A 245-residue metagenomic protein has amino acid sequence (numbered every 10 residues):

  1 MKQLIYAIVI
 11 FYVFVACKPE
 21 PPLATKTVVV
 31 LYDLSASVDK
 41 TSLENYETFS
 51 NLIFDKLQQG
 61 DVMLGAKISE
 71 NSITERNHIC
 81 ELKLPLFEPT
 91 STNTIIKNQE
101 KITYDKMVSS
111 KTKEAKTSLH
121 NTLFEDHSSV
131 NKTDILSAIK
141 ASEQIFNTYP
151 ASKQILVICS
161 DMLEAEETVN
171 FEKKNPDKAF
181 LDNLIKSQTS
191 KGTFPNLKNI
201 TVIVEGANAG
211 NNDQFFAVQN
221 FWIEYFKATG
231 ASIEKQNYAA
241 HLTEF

Functional and structural regions predicted by a protein language model:
K2-V9: Sec-dependent signal peptide recognition, specifically the positively charged N-region followed immediately by
V13-A16: C-terminal motif of bacterial Sec signal peptides marking the signal peptidase cleavage site
K18-A24: Bacterial lipoprotein signal-peptidase II cleavage site
A24-S37, S118-E125, V202-G206: Acidic/histidine-rich, surface-exposed loop or edge segments in extracytoplasmic proteins
A24-T103, Q154-V157: Von Willebrand factor
N93-A151: Von Willebrand factor
E125-I200, A239-H241: Flexible, glycine-rich surface segments
A179-F245: Von Willebrand factor type A / integrin I
